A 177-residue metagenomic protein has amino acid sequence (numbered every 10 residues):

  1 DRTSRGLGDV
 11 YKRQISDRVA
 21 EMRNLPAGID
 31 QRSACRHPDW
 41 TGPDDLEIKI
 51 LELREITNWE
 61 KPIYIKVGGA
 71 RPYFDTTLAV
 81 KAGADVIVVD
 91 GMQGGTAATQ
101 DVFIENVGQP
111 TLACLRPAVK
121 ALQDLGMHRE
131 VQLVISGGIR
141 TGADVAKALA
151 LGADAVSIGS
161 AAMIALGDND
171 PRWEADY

Functional and structural regions predicted by a protein language model:
D1-L7, Y11: Single conserved hydrophobic/aromatic residue that forms the stacking wall/gate of nucleotide- or nucleobase-binding
S16-V19: ATP-dependent carboxylate/acyl-activation modules
A34-Y177: Glycine-rich phosphate/ribose-binding loops and adjacent secondary-structure elements that form binding surfaces
